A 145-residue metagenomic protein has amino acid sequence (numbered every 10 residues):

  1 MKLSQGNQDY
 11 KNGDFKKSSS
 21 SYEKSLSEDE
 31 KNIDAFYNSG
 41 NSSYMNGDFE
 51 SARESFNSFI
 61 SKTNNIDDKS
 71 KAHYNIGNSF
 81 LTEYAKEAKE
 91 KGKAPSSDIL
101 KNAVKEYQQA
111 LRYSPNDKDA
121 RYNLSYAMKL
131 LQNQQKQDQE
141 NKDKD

Functional and structural regions predicted by a protein language model:
M1-D29, D48: Alpha-helical segment of the N-proximal tetratricopeptide repeat
M1-Y10, Y37, N41, S70-Y74 (+1 more regions): Alpha-helical tetratricopeptide repeat
E30-F36: N-terminal globular core domains of eukaryotic regulatory proteins
S43-D145: Feature detects intrinsically disordered, low-complexity acidic/polar segments
